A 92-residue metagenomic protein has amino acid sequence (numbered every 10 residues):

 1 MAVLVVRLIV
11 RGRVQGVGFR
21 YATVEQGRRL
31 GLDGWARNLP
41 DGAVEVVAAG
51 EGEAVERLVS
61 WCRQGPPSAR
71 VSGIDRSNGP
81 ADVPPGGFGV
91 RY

Functional and structural regions predicted by a protein language model:
M1-Y92: Intrinsically disordered, low-complexity, mixed-charge
